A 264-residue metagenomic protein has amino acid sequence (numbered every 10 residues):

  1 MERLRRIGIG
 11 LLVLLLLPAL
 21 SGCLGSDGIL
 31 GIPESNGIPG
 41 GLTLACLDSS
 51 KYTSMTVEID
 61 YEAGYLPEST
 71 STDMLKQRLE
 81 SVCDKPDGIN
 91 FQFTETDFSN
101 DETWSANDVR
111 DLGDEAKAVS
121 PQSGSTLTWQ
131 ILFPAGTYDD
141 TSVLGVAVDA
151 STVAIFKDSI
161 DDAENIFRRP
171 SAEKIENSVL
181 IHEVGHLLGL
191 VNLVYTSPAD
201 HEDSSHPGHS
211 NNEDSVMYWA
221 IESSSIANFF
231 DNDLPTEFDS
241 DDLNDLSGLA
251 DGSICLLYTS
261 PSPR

Functional and structural regions predicted by a protein language model:
E2-I9: Bacterial N-terminal signal peptides that target proteins for export
L12-P18: Bacterial N-terminal signal peptides
L20-G22: C-terminal motif of bacterial Sec signal peptides marking the signal peptidase cleavage site
L24-Y138: Propeptide-to-catalytic entry region of secreted or membrane-anchored zinc metalloproteases
A63-T70, D139-S142, A163-E164, S225-F229: Short, solvent-exposed loop/turn elements at domain surfaces
P121-Y195: Active-site-proximal segment of zinc-dependent metalloprotease catalytic domains
F167-D245, C255: The catalytic-center signature of Zn2+-dependent metalloproteases
Y258-R264: Conserved small/polar residues in nucleotide/adenosyl-binding loops
